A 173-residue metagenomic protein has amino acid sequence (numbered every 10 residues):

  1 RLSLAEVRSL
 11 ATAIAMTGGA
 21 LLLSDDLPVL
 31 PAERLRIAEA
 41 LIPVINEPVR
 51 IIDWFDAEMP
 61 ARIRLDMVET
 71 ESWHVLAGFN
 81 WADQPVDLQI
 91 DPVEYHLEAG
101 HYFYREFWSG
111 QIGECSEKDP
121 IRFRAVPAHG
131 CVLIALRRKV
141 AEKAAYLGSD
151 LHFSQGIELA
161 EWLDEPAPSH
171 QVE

Functional and structural regions predicted by a protein language model:
R1-S109, R122-V140: Active-site-proximal substrate-binding groove within the catalytic cores of carbohydrate-active enzymes
G113-S116: Short beta-strand segments within Ig-like beta-sandwich modules, predominantly Fibronectin type-III
I121-E173: Non-catalytic C-terminal accessory domains or segments of carbohydrate-active enzymes
